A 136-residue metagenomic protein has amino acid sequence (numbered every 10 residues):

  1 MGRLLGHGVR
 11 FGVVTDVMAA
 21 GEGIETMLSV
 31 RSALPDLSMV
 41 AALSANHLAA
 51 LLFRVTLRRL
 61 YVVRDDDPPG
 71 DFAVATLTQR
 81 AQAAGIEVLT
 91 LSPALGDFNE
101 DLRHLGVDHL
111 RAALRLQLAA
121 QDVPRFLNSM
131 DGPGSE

Functional and structural regions predicted by a protein language model:
M1-D16: Glycine-/acidic-rich phosphate or pyrophosphate-binding loops and their flanking alpha/beta elements
T15-A19, I24-E136: TOPRIM fold recognition
